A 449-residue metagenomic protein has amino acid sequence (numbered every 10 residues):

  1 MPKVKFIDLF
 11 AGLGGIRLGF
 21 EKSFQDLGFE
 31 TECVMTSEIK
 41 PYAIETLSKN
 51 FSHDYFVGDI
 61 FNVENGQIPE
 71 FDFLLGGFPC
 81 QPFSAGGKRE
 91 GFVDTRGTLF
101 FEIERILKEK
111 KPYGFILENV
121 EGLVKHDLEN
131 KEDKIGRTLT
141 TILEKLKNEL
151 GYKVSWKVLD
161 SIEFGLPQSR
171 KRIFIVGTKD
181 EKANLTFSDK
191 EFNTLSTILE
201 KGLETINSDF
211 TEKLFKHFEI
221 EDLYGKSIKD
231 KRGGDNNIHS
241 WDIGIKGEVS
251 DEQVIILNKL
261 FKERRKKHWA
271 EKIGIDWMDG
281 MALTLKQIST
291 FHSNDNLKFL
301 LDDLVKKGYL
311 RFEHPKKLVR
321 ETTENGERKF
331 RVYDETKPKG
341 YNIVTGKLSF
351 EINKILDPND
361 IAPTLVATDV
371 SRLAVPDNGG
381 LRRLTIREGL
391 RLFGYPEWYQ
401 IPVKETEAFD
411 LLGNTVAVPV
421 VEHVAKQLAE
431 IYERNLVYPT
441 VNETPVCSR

Functional and structural regions predicted by a protein language model:
P2-Y113, V120-T140, E144: Core alpha/beta nucleotide-donor-binding catalytic domains of modification enzymes
V57-G58, E121, G151-E163: Conserved S-adenosyl-L-methionine
Q81-G86, L123-H126, G165-S169, K182-T186 (+1 more regions): Short catalytic/ligand-binding loop motif for oxyanion handling, primarily in non-cytosolic enzymes, centered on
T140-V158, K179-E181: A SAM-dependent methyltransferase catalytic signature shared across enzymes that methylate proteins
S155, S169-I173, I361: Residues that flank catalytic or metal-binding motifs in active/ligand-binding sites
L166-G247, D251-N258: Flexible, glycine-/basic-rich loop-and-beta segments that form/coincide with the SAM-dependent methyltransferase
I243-R449: C-terminal target-recognition/interaction regions appended to catalytic cores
